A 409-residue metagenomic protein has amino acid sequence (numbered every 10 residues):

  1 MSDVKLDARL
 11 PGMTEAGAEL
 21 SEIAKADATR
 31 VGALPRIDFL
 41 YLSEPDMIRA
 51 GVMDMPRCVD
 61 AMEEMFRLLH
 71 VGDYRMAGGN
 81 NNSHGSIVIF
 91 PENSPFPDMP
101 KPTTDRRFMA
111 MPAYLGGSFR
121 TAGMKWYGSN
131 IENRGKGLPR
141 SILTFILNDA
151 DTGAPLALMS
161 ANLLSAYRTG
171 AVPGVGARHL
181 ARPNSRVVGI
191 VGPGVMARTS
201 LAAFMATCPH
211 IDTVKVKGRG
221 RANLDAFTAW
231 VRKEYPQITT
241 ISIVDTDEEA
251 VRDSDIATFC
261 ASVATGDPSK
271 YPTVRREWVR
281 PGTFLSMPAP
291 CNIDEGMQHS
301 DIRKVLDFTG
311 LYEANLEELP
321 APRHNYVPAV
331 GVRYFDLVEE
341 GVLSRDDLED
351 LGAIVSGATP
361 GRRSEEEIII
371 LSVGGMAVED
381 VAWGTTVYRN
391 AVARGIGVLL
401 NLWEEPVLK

Functional and structural regions predicted by a protein language model:
S2-R168, V172-G174, N184, V378-V381 (+2 more regions): N-terminal ligand-binding/catalytic initiation module
D7-D27, E44-V52, C291-V407: Adenosine-phosphate binding glycine-rich loop
L180-V187, H210-I211, R280: Short helix-loop-beta connector
P193-G194: Glycine-rich Rossmann-fold phosphate-binding loop(s) that bind the pyrophosphate of adenine dinucleotide cofactors
T207-Y235: NAD(P)-binding Rossmann-fold cofactor-contacting core
T239-S254, P272-V274: Short acidic low-complexity segments
R252-D253, A264-T283: Rossmann-fold NAD(P) dinucleotide-binding segment
A261-T265, A289-P290, T309: Short glycine-/small-residue-rich Rossmann-like dinucleotide-binding loops
